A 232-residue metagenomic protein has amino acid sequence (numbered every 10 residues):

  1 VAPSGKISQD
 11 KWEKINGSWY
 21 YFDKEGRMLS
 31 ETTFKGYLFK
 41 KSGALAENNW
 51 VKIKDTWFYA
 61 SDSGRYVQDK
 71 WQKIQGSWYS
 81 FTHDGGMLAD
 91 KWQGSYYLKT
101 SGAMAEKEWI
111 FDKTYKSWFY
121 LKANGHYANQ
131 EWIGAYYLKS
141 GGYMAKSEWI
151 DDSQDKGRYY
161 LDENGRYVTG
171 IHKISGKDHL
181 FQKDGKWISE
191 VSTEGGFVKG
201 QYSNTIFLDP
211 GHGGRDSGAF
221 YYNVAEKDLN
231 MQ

Functional and structural regions predicted by a protein language model:
V1-T205: Extracellular adhesion/carbohydrate-binding repeat motifs centered on closely spaced tryptophans
T193-Q232: Active-site histidine-acidic residue metal-binding/catalytic motifs, centered on HxH/HExxH-like signatures
